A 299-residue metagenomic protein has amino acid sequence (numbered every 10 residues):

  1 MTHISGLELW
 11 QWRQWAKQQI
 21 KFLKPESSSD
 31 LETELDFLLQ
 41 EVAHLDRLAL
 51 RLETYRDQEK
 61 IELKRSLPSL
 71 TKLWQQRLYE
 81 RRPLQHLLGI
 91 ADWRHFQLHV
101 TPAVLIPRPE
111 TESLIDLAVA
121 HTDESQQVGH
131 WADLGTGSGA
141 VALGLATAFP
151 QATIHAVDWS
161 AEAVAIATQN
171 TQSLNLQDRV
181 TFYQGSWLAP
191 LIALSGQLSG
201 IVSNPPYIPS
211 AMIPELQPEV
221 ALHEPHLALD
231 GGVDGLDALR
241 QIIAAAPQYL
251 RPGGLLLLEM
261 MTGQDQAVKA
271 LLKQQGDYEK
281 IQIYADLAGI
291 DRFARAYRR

Functional and structural regions predicted by a protein language model:
M1-R56: Non-catalytic accessory regions of SAM-dependent methyltransferases
I20, T122, T171, A246 (+1 more regions): Conserved hydrophobic residues forming the short capping helix/wall of the S-adenosyl-L-methionine
L38, R81, T111, V141 (+5 more regions): Residue-level signal for inorganic ion chemistry
L39-H121: Conserved AdoMet
S113-E215: Conserved SAM/SAH cofactor-binding pocket of Class I
A118, L145, V220, I242-A246: Class I S-adenosylmethionine-dependent transferase superfamily signal
Y207-A238: Mobile active-site "lid"/loop adjacent to the S-adenosyl-L-methionine
V233-Y297: Conserved Class I SAM-dependent methyltransferase catalytic core
